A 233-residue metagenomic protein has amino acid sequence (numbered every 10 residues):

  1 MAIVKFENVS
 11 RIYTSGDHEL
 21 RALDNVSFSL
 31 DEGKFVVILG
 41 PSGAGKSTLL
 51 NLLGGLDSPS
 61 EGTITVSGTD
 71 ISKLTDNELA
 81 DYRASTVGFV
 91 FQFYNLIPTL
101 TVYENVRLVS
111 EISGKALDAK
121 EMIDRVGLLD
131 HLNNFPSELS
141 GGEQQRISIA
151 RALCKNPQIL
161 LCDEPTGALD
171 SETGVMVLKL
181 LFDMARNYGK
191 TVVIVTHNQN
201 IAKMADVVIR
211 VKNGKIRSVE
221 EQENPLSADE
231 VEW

Functional and structural regions predicted by a protein language model:
A2-V211: ABC family nucleotide-binding domain
K215-W233: Conserved beta-strand-loop-alpha-helix hinge in the C-terminal portion of ABC ATPase nucleotide-binding domains
